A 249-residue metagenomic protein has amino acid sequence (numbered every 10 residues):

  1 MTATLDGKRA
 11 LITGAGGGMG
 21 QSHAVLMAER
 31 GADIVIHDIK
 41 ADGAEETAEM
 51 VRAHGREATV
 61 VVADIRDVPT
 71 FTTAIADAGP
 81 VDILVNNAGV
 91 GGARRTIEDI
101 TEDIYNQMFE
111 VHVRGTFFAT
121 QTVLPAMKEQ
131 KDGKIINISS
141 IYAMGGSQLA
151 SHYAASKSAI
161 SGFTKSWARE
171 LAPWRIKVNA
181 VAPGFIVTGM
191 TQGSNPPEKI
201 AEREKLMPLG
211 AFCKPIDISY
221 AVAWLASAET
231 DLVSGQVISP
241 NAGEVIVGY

Functional and structural regions predicted by a protein language model:
G16-G18: Conserved glycine-rich cofactor-binding loop
R94, G145, S234-Y249: Short C-terminal tail/terminal secondary-structure segment of NAD(P)H-dependent dehydrogenase/reductase domains
R95-I97, T101-N106, I135, R203: Substrate-binding pocket helix/loop in short-chain dehydrogenase/reductase
T120, S156, T164: Active-site helix of classical SDR
P125, R169-P173, D231: Alpha-helical segment proximal to the catalytic Tyr-Lys
S140: Residue(s) in the substrate-gating loop at a strand-loop-helix junction that position the organic substrate next
A180, A201-V233, P240-A242: C-terminal helical subdomain
